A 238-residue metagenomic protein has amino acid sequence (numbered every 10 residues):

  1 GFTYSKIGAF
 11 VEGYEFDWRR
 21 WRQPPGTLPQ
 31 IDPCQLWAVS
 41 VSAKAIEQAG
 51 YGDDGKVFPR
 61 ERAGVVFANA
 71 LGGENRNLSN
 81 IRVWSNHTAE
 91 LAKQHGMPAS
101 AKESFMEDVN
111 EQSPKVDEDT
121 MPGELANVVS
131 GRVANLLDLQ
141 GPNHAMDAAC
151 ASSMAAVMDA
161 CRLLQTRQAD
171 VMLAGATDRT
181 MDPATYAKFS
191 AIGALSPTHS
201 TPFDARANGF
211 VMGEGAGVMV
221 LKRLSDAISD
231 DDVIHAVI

Functional and structural regions predicted by a protein language model:
G1-I238: Condensing-enzyme catalytic core of the thiolase-fold
